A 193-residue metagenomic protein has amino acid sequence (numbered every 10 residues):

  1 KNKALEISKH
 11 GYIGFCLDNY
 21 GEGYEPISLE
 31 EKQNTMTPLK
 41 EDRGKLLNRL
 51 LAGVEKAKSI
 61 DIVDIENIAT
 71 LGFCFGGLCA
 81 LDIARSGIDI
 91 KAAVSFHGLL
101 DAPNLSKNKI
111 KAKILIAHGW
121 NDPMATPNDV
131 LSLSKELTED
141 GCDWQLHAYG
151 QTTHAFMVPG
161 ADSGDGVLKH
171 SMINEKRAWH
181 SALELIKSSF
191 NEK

Functional and structural regions predicted by a protein language model:
K1-K193: N-terminal cap/leader regions of alpha/beta-hydrolase-fold enzymes, predominantly small-molecule hydrolases
